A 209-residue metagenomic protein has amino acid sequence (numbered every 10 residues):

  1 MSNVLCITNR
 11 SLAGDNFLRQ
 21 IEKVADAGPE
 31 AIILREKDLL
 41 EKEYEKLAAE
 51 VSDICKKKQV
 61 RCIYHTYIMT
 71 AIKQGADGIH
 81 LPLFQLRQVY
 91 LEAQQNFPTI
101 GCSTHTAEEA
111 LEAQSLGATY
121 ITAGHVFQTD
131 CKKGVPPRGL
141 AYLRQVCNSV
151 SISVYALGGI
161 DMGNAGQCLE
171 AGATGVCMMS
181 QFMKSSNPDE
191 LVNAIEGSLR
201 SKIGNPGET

Functional and structural regions predicted by a protein language model:
M1-L18, P98-T104: Active-site mouth loops of central-metabolism enzymes
R10, E36, L83-F84, T104-T106 (+3 more regions): Short secondary-structure boundary segments
I21-G28, D53, K57, I72 (+3 more regions): Acidic (Asp/Glu)-rich catalytic clusters
I33, I63, H80, G101 (+2 more regions): Conserved beta-strand positions in the central sheet of alpha/beta enzyme cores
E45-T66, L83-L86, Y90-T106, G134-A156 (+2 more regions): Alpha-helix-loop-beta-strand connector modules within alpha/beta enzyme cores
C62-D77, H105-G117, S149-V150, Y155 (+2 more regions): Catalytic cores of alpha/beta
Q74-A76, G101-R144, N148, N187: Glycine/Thr-rich beta-alpha phosphate-binding loop at enzyme active sites
L83-E92, T122-G134, A165-S198: Glycine-rich phosphate-binding active-site loops on the catalytic face of alpha/beta enzymes
